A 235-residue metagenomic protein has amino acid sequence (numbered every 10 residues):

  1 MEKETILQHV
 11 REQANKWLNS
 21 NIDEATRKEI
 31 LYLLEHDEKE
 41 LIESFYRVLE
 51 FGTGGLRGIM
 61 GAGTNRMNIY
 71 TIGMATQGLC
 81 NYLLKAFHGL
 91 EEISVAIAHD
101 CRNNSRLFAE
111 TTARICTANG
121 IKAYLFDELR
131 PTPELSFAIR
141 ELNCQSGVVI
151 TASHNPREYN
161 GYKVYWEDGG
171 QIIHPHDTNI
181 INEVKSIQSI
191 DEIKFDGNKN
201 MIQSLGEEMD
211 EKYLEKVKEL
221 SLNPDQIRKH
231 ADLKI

Functional and structural regions predicted by a protein language model:
E2-M74, E183-D191, N223: Cofactor-/ligand-binding subdomain signature composed of acidic, glycine-rich, tryptophan-containing flexible loops
I6, W17-L18, L90-E167: Ferredoxin-reductase
W17, E40-F45, L49, N160-I235: Gly/Ser/Thr-enriched, mixed-charge loops and adjacent short helices that form phosphate/oxyanion-binding elements
L49, T53, N68-I69, T76 (+4 more regions): N-terminal cofactor/phosphate-binding cores enriched in small/glycine residues, especially glycine-rich loops such as
E50-R66, L90-A96, R114-A118, I187-L205 (+1 more regions): Gly-rich Lys/Arg/Thr-decorated short loops/hinges at beta-loop-alpha junctions or inter-strand turns that position
M67-Q77, N104-S105, D127, P131 (+1 more regions): Phosphate/oxyanion-binding active-site loops and adjacent basic polyanion-contact surfaces
Q77-K85, S136, L214, K218-D225: Generic structural signal for well-ordered alpha-helical scaffold segments
